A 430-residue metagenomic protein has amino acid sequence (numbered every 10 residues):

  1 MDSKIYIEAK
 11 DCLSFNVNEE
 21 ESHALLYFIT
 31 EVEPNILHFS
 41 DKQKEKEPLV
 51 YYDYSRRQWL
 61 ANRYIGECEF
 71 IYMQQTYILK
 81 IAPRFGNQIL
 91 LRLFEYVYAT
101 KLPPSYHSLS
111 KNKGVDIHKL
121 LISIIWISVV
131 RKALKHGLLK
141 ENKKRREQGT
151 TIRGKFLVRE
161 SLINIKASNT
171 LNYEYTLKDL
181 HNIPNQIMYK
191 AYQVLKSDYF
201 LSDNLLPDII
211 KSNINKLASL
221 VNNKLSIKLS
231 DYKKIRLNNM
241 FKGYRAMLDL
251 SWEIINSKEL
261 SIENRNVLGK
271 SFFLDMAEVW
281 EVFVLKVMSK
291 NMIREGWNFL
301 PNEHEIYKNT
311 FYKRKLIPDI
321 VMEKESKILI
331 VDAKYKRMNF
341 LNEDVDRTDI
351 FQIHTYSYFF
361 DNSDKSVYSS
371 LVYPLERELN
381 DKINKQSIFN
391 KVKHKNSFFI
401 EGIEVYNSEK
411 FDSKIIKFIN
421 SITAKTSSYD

Functional and structural regions predicted by a protein language model:
M1-F39, N264-D430: Catalytic core segments in nucleotide and nucleic-acid processing enzymes
M1-N264, K270: Residue(s) in the substrate-gating loop at a strand-loop-helix junction that position the organic substrate next
